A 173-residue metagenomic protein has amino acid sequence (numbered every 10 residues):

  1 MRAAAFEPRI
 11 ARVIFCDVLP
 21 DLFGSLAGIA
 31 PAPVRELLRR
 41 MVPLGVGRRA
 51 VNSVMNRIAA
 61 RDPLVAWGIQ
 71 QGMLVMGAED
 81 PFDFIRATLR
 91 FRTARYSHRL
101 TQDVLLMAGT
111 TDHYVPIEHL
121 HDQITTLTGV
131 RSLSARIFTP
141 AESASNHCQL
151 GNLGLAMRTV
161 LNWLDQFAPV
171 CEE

Functional and structural regions predicted by a protein language model:
M1-P33: Primarily recognizes the serine-hydrolase "nucleophile elbow" in alpha/beta-hydrolase and SGNH/GDSL folds
I14, L105-M107, R136: Hydrophobic/aromatic beta-strand patches that form the interior of the parallel beta-sheet core in alpha/beta enzyme
A27, P31-I69: Helix-rich cap/lid subdomain of alpha/beta-hydrolase
A78-Y96: Active-site nucleophile elbow and catalytic-triad environment of alpha/beta-hydrolase enzymes
L100-T101, L106-A108, D112: Short beta-strand/loop motif that positions the catalytic acidic residue of the alpha/beta-hydrolase fold
H113-H119: Conserved alpha/beta-hydrolase "acid-adjacent" motif
I124-S145: Catalytic histidine neighborhood in serine/cysteine hydrolases with alpha/beta-hydrolase-type architecture
F138-E173: Catalytic active-site module of serine/aspartate enzymes centered on a nucleophile-bearing elbow/loop
